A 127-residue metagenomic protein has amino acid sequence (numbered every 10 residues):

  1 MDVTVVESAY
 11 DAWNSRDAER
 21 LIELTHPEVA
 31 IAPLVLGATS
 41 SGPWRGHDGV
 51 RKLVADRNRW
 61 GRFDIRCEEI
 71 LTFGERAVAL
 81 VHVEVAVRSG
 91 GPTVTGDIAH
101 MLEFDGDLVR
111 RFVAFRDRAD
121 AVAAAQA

Functional and structural regions predicted by a protein language model:
M1, A55-A127: A beta-strand edge to alpha-helix "cap/lid" segment located at domain peripheries
M1-E28, L108, A123-A127: Short, low-complexity N-terminal intrinsically disordered segments enriched in polar/charged residues
V6-A9, L21, V29, G46 (+4 more regions): Hydrophobic pocket/interface hotspot
S8-D11, S40, W60, R111: Short, flexible active-site loop motifs that bind/organize anionic cofactors or intermediates
R20, H26-G74: A solvent-exposed, acidic/Ser-Thr-rich amphipathic alpha-helical stretch
